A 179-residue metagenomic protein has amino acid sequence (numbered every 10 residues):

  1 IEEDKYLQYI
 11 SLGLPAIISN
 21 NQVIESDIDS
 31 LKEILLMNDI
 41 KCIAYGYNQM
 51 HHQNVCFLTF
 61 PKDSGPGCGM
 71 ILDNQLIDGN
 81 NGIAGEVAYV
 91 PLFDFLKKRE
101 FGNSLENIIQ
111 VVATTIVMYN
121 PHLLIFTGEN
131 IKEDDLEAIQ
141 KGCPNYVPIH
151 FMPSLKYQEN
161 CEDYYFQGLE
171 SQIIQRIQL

Functional and structural regions predicted by a protein language model:
I1-Q8, D27-S30, D94-L179: ATP-binding/phosphotransfer module of carbohydrate and carboxylate kinases, centering on a glycine-rich
E3-D94: Phosphate-binding/catalytic loop of phosphoryl-transfer enzymes
